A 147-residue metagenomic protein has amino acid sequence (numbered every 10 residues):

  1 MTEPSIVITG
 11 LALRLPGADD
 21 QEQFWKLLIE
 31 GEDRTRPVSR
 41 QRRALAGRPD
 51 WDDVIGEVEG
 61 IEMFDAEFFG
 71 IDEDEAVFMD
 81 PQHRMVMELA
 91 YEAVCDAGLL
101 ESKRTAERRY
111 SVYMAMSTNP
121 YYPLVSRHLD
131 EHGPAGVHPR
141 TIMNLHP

Functional and structural regions predicted by a protein language model:
M1-P147: Cys-dependent condensing catalytic cores that perform Claisen condensation/acyl-transfer in fatty-acid/polyketide
